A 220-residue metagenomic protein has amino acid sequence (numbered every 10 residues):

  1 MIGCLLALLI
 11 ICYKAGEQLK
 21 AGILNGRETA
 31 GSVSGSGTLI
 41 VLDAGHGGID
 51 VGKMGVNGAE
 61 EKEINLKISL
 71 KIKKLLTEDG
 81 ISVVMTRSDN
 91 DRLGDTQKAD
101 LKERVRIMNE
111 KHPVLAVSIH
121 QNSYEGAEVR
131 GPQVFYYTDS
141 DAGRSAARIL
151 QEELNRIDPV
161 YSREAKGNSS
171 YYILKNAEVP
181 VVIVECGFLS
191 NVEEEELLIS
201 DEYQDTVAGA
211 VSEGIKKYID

Functional and structural regions predicted by a protein language model:
M1-A15: Hydrophobic membrane-insertion alpha-helices, especially the h-region of bacterial N-terminal signal peptides
G22-I40, H46-R148: Catalytic-core regions of hydrolytic enzymes
D43-A44, C186: Hydrophobic/aromatic residues positioned on beta-strands within the core alpha/beta folds
D50-M54, R92-L93, D158, S162-E164 (+1 more regions): Peptidoglycan cell-wall recognition and remodeling modules
L70-I81, N109-P113, Q151-P159, Y203 (+2 more regions): Sec-exported extracytoplasmic/periplasmic mature domains
S82, Y161-E164, P180: Conserved beta-strand segments of alpha/beta enzyme cores
K111, E125, G167-D220: Active-site-adjacent mobile loop/cap segments within catalytic or ligand-binding domains
G143-A165: Active-site-adjacent substrate-binding region of metalloamidase/peptidase-like peptide-processing proteins
